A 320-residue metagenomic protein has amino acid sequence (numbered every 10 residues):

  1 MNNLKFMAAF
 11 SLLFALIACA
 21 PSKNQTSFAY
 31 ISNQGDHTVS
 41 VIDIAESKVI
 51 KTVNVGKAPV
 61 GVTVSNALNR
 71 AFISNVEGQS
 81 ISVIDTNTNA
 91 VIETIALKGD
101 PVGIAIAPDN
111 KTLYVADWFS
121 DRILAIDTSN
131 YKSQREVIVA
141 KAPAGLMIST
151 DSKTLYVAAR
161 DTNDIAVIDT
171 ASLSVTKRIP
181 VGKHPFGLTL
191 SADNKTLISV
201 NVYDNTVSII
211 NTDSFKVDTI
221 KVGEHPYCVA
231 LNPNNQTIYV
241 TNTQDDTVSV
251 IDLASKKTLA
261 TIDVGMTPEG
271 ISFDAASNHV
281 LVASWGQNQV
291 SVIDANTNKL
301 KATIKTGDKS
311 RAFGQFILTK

Functional and structural regions predicted by a protein language model:
M1-A8: Bacterial N-terminal signal peptides that target proteins for export
A8-L16: Bacterial N-terminal signal peptides
L16-K320: Predominantly soluble domains enriched in secretory-pathway, periplasmic, or organellar proteins
